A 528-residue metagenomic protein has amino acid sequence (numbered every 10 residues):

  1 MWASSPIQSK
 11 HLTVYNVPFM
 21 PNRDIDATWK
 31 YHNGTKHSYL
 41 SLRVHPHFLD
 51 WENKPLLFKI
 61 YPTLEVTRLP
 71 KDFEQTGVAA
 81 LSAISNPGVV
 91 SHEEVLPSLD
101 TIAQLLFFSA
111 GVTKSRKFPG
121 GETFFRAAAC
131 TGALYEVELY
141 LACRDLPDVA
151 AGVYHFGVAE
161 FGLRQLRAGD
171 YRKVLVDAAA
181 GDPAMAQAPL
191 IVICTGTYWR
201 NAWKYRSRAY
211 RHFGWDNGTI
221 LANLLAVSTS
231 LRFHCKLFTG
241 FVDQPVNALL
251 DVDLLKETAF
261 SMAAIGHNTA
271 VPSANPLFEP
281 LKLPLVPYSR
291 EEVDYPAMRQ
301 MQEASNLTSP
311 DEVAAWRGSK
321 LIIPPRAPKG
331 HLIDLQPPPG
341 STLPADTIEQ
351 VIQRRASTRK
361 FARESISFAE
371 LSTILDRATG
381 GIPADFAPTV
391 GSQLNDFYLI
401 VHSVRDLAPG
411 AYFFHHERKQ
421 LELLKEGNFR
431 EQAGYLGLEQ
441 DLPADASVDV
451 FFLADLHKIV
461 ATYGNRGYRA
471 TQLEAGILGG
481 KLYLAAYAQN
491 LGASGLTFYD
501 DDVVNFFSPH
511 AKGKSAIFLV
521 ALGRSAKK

Functional and structural regions predicted by a protein language model:
W2, H11-K481, Q489, A493-K528: N-terminal accessory segments that position/regulate proteins before the catalytic core
A486: Short surface loop/edge beta-strand patches of beta-sandwich-type extracellular domains that form ligand-contact sites
